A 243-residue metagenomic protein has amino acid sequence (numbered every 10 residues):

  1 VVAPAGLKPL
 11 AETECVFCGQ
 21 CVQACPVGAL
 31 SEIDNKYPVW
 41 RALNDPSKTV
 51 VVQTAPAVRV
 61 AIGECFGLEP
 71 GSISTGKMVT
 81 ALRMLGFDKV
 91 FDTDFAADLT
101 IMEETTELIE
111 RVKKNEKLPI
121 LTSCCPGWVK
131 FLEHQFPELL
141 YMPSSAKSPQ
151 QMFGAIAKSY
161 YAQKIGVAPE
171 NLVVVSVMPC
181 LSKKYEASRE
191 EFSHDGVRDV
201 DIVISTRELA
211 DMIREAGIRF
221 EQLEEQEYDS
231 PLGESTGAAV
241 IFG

Functional and structural regions predicted by a protein language model:
V1, E14-P38: Iron-sulfur cluster-binding cysteine motifs and their immediate structural context in ferredoxin-like electron-transfer
V2-P9, E138-S144: Short helix/strand-bridging catalytic loops that position acidic/His residues to coordinate divalent metals and engage
A5-V16, V167-V177: Immediate flanking context of iron-sulfur cluster ligation sites
E32-G243: Iron-sulfur-associated redox domains of electron-transfer enzymes in respiratory and anaerobic energy metabolism
